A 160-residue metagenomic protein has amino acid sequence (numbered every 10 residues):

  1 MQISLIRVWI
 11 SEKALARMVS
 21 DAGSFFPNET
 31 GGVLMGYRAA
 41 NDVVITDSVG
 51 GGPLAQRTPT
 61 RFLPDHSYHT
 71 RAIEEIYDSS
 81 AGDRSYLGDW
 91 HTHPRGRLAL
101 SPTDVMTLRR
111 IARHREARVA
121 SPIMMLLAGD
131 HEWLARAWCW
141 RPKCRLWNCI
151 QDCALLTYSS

Functional and structural regions predicted by a protein language model:
M1-Y86, P94-S160: Conserved beta-strand-loop surface patch within small alpha/beta domains used for substrate/adaptor or ligand engagement
